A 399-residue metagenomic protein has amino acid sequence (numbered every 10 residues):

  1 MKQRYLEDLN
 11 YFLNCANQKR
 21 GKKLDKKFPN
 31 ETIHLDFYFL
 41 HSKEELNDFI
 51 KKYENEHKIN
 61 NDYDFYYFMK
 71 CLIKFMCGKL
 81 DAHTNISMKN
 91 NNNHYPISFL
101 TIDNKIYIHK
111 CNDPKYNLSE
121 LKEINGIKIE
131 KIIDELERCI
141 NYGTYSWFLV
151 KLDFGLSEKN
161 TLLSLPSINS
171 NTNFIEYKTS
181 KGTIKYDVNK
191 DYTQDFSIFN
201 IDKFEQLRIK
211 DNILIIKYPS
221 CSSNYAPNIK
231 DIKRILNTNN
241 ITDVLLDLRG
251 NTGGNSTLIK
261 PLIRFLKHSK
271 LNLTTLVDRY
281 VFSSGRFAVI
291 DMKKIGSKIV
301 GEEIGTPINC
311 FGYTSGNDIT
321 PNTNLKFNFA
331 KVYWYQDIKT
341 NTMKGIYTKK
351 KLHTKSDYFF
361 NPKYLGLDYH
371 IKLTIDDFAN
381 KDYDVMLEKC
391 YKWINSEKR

Functional and structural regions predicted by a protein language model:
M1-V244, G250-T252, N272, G296-I299 (+1 more regions): Flexible, low-complexity junctional segments that flank or bridge functional domains
K2-L13, S180-K181, I201-R399: C-terminal "post-core" interaction segments
